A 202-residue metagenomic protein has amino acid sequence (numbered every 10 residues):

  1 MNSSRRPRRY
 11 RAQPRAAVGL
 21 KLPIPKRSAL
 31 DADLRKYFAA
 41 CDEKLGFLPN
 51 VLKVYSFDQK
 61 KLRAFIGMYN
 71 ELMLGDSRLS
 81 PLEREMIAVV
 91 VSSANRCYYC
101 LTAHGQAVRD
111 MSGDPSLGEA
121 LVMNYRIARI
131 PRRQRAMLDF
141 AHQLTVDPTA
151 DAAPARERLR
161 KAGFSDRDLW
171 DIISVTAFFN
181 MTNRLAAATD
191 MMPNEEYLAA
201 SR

Functional and structural regions predicted by a protein language model:
M1-R202: Hydrophobic alpha-helical segments
